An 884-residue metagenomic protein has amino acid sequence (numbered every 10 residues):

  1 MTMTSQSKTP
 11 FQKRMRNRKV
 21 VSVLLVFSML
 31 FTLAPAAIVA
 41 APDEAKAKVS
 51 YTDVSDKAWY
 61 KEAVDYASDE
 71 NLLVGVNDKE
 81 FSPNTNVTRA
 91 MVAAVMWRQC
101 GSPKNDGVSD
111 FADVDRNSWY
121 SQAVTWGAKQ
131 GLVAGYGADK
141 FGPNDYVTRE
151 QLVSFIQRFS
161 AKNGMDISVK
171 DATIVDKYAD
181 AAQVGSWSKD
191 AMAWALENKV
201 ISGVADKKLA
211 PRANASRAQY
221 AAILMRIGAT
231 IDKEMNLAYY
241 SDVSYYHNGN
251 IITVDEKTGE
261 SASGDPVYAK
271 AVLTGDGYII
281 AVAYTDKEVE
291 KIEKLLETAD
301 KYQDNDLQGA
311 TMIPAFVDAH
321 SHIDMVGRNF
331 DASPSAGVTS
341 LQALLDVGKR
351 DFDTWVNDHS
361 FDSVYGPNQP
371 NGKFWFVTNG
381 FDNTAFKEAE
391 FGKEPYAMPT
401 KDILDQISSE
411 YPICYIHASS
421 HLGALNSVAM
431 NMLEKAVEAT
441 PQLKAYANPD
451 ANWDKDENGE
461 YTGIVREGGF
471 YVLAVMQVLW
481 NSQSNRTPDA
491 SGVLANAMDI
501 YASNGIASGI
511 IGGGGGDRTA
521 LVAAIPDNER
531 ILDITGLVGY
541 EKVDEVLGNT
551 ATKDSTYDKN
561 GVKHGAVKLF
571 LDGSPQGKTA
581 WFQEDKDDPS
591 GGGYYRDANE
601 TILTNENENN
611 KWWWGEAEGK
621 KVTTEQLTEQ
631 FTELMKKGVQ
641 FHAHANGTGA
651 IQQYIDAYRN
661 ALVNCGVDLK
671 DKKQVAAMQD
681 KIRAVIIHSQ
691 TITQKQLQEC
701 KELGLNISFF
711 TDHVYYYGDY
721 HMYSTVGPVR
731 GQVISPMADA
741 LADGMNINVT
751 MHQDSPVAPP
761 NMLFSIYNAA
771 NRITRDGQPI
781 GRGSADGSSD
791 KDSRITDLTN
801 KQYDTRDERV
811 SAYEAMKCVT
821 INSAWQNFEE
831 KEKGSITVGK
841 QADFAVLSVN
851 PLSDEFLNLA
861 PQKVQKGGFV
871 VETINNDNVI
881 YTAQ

Functional and structural regions predicted by a protein language model:
T9-P10, N17-K61, D69-E70, V74-A123 (+4 more regions): Feature responds to low-complexity, polar/acidic, surface-exposed segments characteristic of secreted/exported proteins
G107, F111, N329-G337, K681-R683 (+4 more regions): Short beta-alpha connecting loops at secondary-structure transitions that line or flank enzyme active sites
L237-N248, I252-T550, L569-A650, Q674-M678 (+4 more regions): Divalent metal-binding segments
N329-F330, S427, R518, I651-A661 (+3 more regions): Histidine/acidic-residue-rich catalytic or RNA/ligand-binding cores of hydrolases and nuclease-related proteins
E529-K568, R683-Q690, Y720-T750: Phosphate/diphosphate-binding loops
V639-G649, F709-T711, A740, G744-S765 (+2 more regions): Short acidic/histidine-rich active-site segments
K701-S708, G744-I747, A770: Glycine-enriched alpha-helix->loop->beta-strand junction motifs that scaffold or abut catalytic
N761, D776, R782-R806, M816-I821 (+2 more regions): C-terminal cap of metal-dependent C-N hydrolases
